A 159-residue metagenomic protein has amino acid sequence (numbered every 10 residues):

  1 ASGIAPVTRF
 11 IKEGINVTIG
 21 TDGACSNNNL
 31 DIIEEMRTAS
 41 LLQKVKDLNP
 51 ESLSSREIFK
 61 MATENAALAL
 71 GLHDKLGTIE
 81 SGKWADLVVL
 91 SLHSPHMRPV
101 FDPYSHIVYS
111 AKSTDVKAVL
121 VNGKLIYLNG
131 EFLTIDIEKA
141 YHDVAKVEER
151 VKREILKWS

Functional and structural regions predicted by a protein language model:
I4: Short glycine/threonine-rich catalytic loop with a Thr-x-Gly-x-Asp
V7-S94, S110-A111: His/Asp/Glu-enriched, well-ordered alpha-helical/loop segment that forms or immediately abuts the divalent-metal
K60-S159: Active-site microenvironment of metallo-dependent hydrolases
